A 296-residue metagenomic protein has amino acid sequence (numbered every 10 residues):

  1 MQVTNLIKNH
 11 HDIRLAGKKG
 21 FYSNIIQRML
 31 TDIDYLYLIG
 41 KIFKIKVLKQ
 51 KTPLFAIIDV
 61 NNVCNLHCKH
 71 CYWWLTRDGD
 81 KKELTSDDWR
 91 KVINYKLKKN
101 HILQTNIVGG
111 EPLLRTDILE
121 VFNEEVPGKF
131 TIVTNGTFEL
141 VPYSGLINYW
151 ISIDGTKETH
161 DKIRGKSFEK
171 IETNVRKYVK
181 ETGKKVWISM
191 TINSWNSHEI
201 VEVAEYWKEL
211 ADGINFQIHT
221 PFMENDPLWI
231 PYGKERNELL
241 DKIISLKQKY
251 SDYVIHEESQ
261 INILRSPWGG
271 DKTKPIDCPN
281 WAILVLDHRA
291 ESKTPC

Functional and structural regions predicted by a protein language model:
M1-L15, G79, E120, I147-R289 (+1 more regions): Radical SAM enzyme [4Fe-4S]-AdoMet core and its adjacent flexible, acidic and glycine-rich loops/tails across
V3-P142: Conserved alpha-helical substructure of the radical SAM core
L140, T294-P295: A sequence-level detector of short linear motifs
